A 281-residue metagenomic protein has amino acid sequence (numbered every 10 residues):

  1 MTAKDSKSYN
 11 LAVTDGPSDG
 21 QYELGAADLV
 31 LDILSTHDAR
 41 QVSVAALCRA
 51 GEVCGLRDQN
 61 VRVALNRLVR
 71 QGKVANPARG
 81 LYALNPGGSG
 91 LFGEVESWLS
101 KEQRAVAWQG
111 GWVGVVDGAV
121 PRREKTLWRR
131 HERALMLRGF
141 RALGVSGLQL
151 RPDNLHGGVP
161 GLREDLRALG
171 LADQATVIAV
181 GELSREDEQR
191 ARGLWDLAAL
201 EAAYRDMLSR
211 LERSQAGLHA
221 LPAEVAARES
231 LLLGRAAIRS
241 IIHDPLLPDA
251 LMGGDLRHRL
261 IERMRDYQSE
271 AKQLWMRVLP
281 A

Functional and structural regions predicted by a protein language model:
T2-I33: Short alpha-helical segments that sit at the start of domains
S35-R40, C54: Short helix-capping/hinge SLiMs at alpha-helix to coil transitions
R40-G51: Short acidic, hydrophobic short linear motifs in intrinsically disordered regions
N60-W98: Short beta-edge/loop segments at beta->alpha junctions of small alpha/beta modules that act as binding/recognition
G90-V113: Short, amphipathic alpha-helical interaction segments positioned at domain boundaries
V120-A216: Mid-protein regulatory/catalytic core that forms ligand/cofactor-binding pockets and protein-protein interaction
E188-A281: C-terminal regulatory/effector modules of DNA-binding transcriptional regulators
